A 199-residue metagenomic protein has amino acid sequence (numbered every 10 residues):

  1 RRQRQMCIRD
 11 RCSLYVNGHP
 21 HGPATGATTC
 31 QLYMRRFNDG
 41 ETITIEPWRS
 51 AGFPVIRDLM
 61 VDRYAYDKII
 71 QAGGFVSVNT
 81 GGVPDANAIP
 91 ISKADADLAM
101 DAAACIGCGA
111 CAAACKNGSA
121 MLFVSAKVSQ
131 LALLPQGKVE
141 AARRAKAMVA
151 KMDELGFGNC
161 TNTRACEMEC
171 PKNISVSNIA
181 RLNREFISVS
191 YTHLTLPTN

Functional and structural regions predicted by a protein language model:
R1, I43-A104, C108-L194: Ferredoxin-type iron-sulfur electron-transfer modules in oxidoreductases and energy-metabolism complexes
R1-Q5, P23-A24: Short N-terminal amphipathic alpha-helices
Q3-I8, T192-T198: Conserved small/polar residues in nucleotide/adenosyl-binding loops
R11-E46: Hydrophobic/aromatic-rich structural module bridging two neighboring secondary-structure elements via a short loop
